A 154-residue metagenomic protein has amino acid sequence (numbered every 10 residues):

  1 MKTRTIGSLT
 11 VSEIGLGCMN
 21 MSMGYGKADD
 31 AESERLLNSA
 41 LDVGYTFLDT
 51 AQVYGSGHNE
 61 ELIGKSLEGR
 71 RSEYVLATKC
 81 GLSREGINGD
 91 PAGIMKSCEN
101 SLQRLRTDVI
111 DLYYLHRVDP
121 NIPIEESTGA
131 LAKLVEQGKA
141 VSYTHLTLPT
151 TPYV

Functional and structural regions predicted by a protein language model:
M1-Y74: N-terminal binding-site loop/beta-alpha segment at the start of enzyme catalytic domains that lines or forms
S12-L16, L76-T78, Y113, Y143: Hydrophobic faces of well-ordered beta-strands that scaffold small-molecule active sites in alpha/beta enzyme cores
M19-M21, A51-V53, K79-S83, L115-V118 (+1 more regions): Active-site beta-loop-alpha junctions enriched in small/polar residues
A28-A40, D90-Q103: Short, acidic/polar
L37, E60, G64, C98-L102 (+1 more regions): Generic structural signal for well-ordered alpha-helices, preferentially at hydrophobic/aromatic core positions
Q103-P120: Active-site groove signature of glycoside hydrolases
I122-E125: Active-site-adjacent beta->alpha loops and helix N-cap segments on the catalytic face of soluble alpha/beta enzymes
T144-T150: Conserved small/polar residues in nucleotide/adenosyl-binding loops
